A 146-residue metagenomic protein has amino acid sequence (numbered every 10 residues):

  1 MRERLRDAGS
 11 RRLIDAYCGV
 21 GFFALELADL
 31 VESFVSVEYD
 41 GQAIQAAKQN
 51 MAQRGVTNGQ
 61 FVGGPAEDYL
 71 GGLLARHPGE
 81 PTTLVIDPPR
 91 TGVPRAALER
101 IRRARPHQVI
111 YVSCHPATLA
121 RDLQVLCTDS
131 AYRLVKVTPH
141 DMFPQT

Functional and structural regions predicted by a protein language model:
M1-T146: Rossmann-like S-adenosyl-L-methionine
